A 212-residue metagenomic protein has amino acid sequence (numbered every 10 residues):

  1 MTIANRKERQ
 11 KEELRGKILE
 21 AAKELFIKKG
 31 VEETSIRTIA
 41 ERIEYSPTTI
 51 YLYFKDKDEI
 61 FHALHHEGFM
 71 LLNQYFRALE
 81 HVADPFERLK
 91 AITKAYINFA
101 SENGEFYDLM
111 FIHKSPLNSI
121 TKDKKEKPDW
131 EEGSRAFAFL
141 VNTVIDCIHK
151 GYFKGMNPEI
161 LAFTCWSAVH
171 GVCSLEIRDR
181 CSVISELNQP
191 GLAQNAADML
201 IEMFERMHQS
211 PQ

Functional and structural regions predicted by a protein language model:
M1-T2, N98, S134, A138-K150 (+1 more regions): C-terminal peripheral helix-coil segments that are non-catalytic and often amphipathic
L14-A22, I39, L64-F76, L140: Generic hydrophobic, amphipathic alpha-helix propensity
K17, A21, L25-E59, A63: Helix-turn-helix
V31-E32, F153, C181: Conserved hydrophobic residue
H66-A91, T121-K125, W130-G133, T143-H149: Amphipathic alpha-helical linker/stalk segments
R77-E105, L161-C165, Q209-Q212: Hydrophobic alpha-helical connector segments
E87, W130-R135, H149-S167: All-alpha amphipathic helical-bundle segments outside canonical DNA-binding/catalytic cores that form hydrophobic
E102-N142, V183-P190: Short secondary-structure transition hinges
